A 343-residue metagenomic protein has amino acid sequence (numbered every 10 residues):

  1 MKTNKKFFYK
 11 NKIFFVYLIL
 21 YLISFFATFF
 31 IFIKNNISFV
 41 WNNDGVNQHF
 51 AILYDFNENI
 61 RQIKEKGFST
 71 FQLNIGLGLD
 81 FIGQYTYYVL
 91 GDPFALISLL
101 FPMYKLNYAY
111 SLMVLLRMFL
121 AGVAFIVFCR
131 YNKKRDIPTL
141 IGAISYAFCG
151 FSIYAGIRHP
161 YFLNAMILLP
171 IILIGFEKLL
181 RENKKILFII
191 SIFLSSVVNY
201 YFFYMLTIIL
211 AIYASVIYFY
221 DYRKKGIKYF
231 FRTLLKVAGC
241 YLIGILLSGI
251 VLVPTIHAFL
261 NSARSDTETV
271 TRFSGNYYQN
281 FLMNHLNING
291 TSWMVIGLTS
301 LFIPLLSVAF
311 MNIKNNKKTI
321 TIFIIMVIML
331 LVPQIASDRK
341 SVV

Functional and structural regions predicted by a protein language model:
M1-K34, K236: Start-transfer (signal-anchor) and selected internal transmembrane alpha helices of multi-pass inner/ER membrane
K12, V16, K105-A109, M113 (+2 more regions): Membrane-interface starts of transmembrane alpha-helices
Y21, F119-Y131, I137-L180, K184-Y220 (+2 more regions): Membrane-embedded helix bundles of polyisoprenyl
S24-G122, I144-M166, M205, L260-R264 (+2 more regions): Membrane-interface coil-to-helix junctions
F29-I33, R130-K133, G175-R181, A214-K225 (+1 more regions): Structural signal for the C-terminal ends of transmembrane alpha-helices and the immediately following loop
I52-K66, F203-A211, S215, Y222-F302 (+2 more regions): Transmembrane catalytic cores of multi-pass membrane glycosyltransferases and polysaccharide-assembly enzymes
V89, M166-I167, I250, S300-L301 (+1 more regions): Hydrophobic alpha-helical transmembrane segments of integral membrane proteins, especially lipid-exposed positions
I296-I320, V327-L331: Hydrophobic, aromatic-rich transmembrane alpha-helices and their immediate juxtamembrane boundary segments
